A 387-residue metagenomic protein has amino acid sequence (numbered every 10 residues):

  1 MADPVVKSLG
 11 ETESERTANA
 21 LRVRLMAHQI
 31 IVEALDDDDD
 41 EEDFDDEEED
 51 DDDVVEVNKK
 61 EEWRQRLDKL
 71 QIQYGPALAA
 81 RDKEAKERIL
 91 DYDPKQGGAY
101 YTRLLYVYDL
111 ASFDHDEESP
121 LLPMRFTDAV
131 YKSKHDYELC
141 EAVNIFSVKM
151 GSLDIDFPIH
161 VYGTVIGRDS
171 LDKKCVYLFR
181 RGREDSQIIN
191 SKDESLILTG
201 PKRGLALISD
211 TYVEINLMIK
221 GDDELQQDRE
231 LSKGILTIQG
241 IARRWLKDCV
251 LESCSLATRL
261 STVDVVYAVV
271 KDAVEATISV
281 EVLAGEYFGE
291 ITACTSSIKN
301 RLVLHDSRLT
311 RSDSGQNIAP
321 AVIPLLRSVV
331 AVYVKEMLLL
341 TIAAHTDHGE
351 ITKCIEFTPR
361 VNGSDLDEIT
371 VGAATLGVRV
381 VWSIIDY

Functional and structural regions predicted by a protein language model:
A2-E15, N19-S147, S170-Y387: Peripheral membrane interaction modules
K149-G151: Generic short beta-strand segments
L153, Y162-T164, R168, L205-A206: Extended, charge- and Ser/Thr-rich helical segments
D156-Y162, A284-F288: Short coil-to-beta strand junction motifs in C2/discoidin
